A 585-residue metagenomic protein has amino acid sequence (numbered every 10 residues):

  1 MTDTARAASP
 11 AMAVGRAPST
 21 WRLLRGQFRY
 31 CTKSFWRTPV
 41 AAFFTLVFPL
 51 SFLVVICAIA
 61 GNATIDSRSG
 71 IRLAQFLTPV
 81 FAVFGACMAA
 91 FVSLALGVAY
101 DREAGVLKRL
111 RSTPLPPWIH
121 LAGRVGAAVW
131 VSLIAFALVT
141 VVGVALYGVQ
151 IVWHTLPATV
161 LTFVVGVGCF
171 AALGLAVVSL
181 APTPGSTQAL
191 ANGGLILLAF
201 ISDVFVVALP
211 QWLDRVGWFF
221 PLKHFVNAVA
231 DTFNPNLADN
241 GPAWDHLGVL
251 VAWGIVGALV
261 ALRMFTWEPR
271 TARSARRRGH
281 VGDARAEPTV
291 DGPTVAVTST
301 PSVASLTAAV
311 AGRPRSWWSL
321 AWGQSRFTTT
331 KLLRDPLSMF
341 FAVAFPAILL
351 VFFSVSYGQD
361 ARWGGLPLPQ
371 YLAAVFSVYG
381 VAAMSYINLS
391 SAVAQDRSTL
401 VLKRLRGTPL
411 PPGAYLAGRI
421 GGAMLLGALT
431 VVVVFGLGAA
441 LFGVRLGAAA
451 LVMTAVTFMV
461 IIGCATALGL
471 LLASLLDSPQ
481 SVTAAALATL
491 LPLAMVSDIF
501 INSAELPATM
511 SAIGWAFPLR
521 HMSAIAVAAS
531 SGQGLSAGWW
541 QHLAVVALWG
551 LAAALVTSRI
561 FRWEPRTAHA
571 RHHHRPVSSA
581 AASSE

Functional and structural regions predicted by a protein language model:
T2-F28, W212-L222, T298-R326, T509-L519: Short, membrane-interfacial amphipathic segments enriched in basic
D3-T4, A11-L23, R29-A104, S132 (+15 more regions): Transmembrane helix-boundary elements of multi-pass transport/secretion proteins, especially ABC-type permease modules
V47, V55-N62, A181-K223, V351-D360 (+1 more regions): Transmembrane helix segments
V55-I59, L138, V142, L146 (+19 more regions): Alpha-helical membrane-inserting segments
S67, S202-V256, R445, S497-A552: Membrane-interfacial helix-loop-helix junctions in multi-pass membrane proteins
G97-W130, A392-M424: Helix-loop-helix units of permease transmembrane domains in multi-pass membrane transporters, especially ABC
P117-W118, A122-A191, D239-L247, P412 (+4 more regions): Alpha-helical transmembrane segments and their short interhelical loops
T271-S302, A568-S584: Short, highly charged, low-complexity non-transmembrane loops/tails of multi-pass membrane proteins
